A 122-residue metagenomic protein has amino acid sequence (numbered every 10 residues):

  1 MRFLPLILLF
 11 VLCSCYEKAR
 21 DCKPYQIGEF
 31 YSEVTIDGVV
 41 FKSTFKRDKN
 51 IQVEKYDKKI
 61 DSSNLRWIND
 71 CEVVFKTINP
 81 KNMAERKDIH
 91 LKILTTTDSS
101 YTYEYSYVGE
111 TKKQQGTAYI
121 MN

Functional and structural regions predicted by a protein language model:
M1-L4: Positively charged n-region of N-terminal signal peptides that target proteins for export
V11-S14: C-terminal motif of bacterial Sec signal peptides marking the signal peptidase cleavage site
Y16-K18: Bacterial signal peptide processing site
C22-G38: Tryptophan-anchored aromatic micro-motifs
V40-I68: N-terminal glycine/threonine-rich, aromatic-flanked beta-hairpin/loop signature
E54, T102-Q115: Short, exposed beta-strand-loop hairpins at the edges of beta-sheets in extracellular/periplasmic proteins
N64-E72, I93-S100, M121-N122: A short, structured loop/turn motif at beta-sheet edges
F75-D98: An anionic, turn-rich surface loop/hairpin at beta-sheet edges that serves as a generic interaction/coordination patch
